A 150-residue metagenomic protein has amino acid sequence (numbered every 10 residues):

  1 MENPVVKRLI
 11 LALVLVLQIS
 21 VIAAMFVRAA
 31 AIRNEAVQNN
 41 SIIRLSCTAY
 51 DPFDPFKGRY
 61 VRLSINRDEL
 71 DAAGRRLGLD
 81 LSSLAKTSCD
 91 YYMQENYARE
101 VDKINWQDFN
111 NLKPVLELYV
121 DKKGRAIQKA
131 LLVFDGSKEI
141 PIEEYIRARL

Functional and structural regions predicted by a protein language model:
M1-I10: N-terminal positive-inside, membrane-proximal cytosolic segments immediately preceding the first
L9-R28: Hydrophobic membrane-insertion alpha-helices, especially the h-region of bacterial N-terminal signal peptides
I22-I42: Aromatic-capped interface at the extracytoplasmic side of an N-terminal signal-anchor transmembrane helix
A36-Q38, F56, N111: A generic structural signal for short, non-catalytic loop/turn and secondary-structure boundary residues
S41, R59, L112-P114: Residues at beta-strand starts and edge strands
R44-A73: Short extracytoplasmic
R75-L150: Extracytoplasmic/periplasmic terminal helices and flexible tails
